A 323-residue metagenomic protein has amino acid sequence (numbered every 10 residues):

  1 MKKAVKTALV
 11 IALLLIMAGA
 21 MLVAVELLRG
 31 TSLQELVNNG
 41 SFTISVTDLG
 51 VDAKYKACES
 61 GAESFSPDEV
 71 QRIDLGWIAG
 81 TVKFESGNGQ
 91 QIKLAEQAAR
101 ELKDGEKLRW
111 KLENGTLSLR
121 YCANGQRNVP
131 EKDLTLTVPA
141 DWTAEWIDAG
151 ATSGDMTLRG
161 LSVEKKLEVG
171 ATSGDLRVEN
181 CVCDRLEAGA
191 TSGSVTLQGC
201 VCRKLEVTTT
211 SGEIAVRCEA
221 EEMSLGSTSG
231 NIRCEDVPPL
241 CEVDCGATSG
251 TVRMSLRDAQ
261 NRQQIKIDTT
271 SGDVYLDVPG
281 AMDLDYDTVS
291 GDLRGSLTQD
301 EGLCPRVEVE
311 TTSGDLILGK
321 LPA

Functional and structural regions predicted by a protein language model:
M1-M17: N-terminal Sec-pathway targeting helices
K3, C58, W77-T81, C245 (+1 more regions): Amphipathic repeat-derived elements
K3-A4, A20, D184, V243: Generic signature of intrinsically disordered, low-complexity, basic-rich segments and short cationic peptides
V5, L9, K54-K56, E63 (+1 more regions): Generic alpha-helix detector with strongest preference for long hydrophobic helices that associate with membranes
I16-L27: Hydrophobic alpha-helical membrane-insertion segments, chiefly the h-region of N-terminal signal peptides
E26-R120, R127-W146, G150-G170, L176-E179 (+4 more regions): Short linear S-[DN]-x-LW-Φ motif typified by the pepsin-like aspartic protease active-site region
E179-C181, L186-E187, V195-E206, S211-A323: Short, surface-exposed interaction patches in beta-rich subdomains that mediate adhesion/assembly near membranes
